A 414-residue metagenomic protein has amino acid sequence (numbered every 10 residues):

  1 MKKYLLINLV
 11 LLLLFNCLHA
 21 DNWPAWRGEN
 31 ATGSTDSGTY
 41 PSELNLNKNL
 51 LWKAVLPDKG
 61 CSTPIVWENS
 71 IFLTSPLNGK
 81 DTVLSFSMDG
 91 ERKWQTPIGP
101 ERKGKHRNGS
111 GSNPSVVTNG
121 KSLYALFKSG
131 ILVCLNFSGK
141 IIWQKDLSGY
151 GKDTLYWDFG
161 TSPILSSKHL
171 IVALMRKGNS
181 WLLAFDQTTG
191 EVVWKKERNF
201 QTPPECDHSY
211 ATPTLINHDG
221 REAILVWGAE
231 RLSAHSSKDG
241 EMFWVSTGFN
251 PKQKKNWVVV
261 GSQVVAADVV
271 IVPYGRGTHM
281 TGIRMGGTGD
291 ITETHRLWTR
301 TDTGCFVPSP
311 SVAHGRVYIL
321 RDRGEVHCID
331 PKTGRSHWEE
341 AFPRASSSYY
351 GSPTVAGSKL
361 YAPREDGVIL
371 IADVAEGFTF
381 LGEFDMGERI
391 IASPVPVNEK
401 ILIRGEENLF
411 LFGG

Functional and structural regions predicted by a protein language model:
M1-Y4: Positively charged n-region of N-terminal signal peptides that target proteins for export
L6-I7, E101: Short amphipathic alpha-helical "recognition" segments used for binding
I7-N16: Bacterial N-terminal signal peptides
A20-G414: Noncatalytic, solvent-exposed loop/strand surfaces of beta-propeller-type extracellular/periplasmic domains
